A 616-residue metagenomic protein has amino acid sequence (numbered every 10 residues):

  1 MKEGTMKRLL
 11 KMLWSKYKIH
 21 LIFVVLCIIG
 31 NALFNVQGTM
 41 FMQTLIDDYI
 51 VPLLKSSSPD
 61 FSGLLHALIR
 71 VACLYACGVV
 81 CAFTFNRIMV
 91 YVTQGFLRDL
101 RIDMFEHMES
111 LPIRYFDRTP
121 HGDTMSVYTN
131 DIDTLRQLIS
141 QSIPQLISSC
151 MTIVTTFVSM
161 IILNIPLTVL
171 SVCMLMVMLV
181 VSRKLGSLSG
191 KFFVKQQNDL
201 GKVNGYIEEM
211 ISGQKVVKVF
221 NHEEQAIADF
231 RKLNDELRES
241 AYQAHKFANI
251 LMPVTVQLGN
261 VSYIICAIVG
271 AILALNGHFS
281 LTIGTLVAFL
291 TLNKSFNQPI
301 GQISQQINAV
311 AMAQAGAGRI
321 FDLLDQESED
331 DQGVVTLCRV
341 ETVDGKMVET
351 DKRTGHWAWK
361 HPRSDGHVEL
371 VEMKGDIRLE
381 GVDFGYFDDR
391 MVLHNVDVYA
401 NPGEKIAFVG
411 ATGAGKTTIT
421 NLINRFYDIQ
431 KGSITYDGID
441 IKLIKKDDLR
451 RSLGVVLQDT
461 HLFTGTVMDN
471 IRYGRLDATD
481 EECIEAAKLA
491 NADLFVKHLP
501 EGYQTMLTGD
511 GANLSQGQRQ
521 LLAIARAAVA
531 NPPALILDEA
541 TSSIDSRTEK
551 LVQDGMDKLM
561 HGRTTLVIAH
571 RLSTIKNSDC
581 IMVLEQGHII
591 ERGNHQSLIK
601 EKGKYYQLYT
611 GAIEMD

Functional and structural regions predicted by a protein language model:
K2-E3, L26-C27, F34-D47, L74-H121 (+11 more regions): Juxtamembrane helix-loop junctions of ABC transporter transmembrane domains
K7, C81, F85, T93 (+4 more regions): Hydrophobic alpha-helical transmembrane segments of ABC transporter permease domains
S15-K18, I113-R114, I132-I139, I143 (+5 more regions): An intracellular "coupling" helix at the cytosolic face of ABC transporter transmembrane type-1 domains
K16, H20-L33, L74, Q141-K195 (+1 more regions): Transmembrane helices of ABC transporter permease
L21-T84, I161-P166, I264, I268 (+1 more regions): Transmembrane helix-loop-helix hairpins at lipid-water interfaces of multipass membrane proteins, especially the type-1
P52, S159-C173, Q243, F247-G318 (+3 more regions): Helix-loop-helix
S57-S58, V340-D616: ABC-type nucleotide-binding domain
Q94, I102-T134, G205-D229, D322-V340 (+3 more regions): Short intracellular "coupling" helices and adjacent cytoplasmic loop segments at the cytosolic face of multi-pass
